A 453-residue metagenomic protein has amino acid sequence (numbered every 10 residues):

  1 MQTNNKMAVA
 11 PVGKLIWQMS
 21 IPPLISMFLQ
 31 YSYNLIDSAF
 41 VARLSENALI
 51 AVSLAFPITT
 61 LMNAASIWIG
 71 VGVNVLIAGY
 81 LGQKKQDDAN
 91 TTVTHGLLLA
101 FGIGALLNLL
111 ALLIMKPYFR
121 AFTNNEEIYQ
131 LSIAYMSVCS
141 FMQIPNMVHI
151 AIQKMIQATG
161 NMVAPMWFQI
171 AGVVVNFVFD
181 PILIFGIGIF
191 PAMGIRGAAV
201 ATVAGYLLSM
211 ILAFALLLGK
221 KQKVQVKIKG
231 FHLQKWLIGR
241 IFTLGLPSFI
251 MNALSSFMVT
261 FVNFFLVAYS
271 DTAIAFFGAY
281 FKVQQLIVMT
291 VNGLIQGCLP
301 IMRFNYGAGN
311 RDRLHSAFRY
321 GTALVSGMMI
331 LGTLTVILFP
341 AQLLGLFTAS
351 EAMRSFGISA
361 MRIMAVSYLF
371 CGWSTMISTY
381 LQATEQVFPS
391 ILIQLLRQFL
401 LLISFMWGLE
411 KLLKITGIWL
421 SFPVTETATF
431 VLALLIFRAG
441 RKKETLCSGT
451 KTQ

Functional and structural regions predicted by a protein language model:
M1-S20, I77-I144, F190-G245, M302-S367 (+1 more regions): Short alpha-helical transmembrane segments in multi-pass integral membrane proteins
V9, G13-S32, I36, I58-A65 (+8 more regions): Residue-level signal for short hydrophobic patches within transmembrane helices of multi-pass membrane transporters
Q18-D37, V138, H149, G172 (+5 more regions): Transmembrane helical elements of multi-pass membrane transporters/channels
F28, S32-I50, F119-E126, I182-M193 (+4 more regions): Helix-terminus/linker motif at the lipid-water interface of multi-pass membrane proteins
L49-L109, N146-P165, N263, F276-L334 (+2 more regions): Small-residue-rich hydrophobic transmembrane alpha-helices
L61-A64, N176-D180, M210-F214, L286-M289 (+3 more regions): Hydrophobic transmembrane alpha-helices of multi-pass small-molecule transporters
G70, C139-Q157, P165-V173, A198-A213 (+4 more regions): Short runs within selected transmembrane alpha-helices of multi-pass transporters and secretion channels
A111, K154, D180, I184 (+7 more regions): Structural signal for membrane-spanning alpha-helices in multi-pass inner-membrane proteins, emphasizing helix cores
